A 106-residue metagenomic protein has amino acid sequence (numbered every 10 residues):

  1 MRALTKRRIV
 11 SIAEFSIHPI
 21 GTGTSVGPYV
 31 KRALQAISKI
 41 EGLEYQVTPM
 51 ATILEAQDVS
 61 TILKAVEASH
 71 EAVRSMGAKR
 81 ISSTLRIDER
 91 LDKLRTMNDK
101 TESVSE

Functional and structural regions predicted by a protein language model:
R2-E106: Charge-rich, low-complexity N-terminal segments
